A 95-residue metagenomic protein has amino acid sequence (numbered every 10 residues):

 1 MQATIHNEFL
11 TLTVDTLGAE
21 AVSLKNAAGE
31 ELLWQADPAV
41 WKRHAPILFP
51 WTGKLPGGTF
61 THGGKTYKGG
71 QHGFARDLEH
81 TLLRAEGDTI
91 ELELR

Functional and structural regions predicted by a protein language model:
M1-R95: Surface-exposed acidic/polar loop and edge beta-strand patches at domain peripheries
